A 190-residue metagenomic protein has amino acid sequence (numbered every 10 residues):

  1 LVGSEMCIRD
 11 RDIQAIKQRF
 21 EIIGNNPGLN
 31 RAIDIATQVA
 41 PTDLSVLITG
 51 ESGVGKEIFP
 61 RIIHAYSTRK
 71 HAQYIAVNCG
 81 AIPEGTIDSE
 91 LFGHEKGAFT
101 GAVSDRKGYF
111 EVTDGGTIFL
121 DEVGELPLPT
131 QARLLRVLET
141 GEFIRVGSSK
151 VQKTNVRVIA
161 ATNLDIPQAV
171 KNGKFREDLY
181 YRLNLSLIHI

Functional and structural regions predicted by a protein language model:
L1-G3, T113, L183: Short glycine- and acidic-residue-rich catalytic loops of nucleotidyl-transferase/cyclase enzymes
L1-I8, L91, I190: Short, small-residue-biased leader/transition segments that mark boundaries at the very start of proteins
D12-K153, V158-L164, A169: AAA+ ATPase active-site-proximal loops
N172-F175: Charged helix-capping and loop-helix junction motifs
L187: Conserved AAA+ ATPase "SRH/arginine-finger" region at the nucleotide-binding site
